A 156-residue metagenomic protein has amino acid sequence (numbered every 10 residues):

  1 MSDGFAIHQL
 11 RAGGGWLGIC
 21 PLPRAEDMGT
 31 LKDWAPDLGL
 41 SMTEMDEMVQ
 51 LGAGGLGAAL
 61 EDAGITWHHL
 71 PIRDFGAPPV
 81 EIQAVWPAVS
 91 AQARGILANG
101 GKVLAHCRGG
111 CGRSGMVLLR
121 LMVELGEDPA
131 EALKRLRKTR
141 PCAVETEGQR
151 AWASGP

Functional and structural regions predicted by a protein language model:
M1-L104, M116-P156: Cys-dependent protein tyrosine phosphatase-like superfamily
C107: Short cysteine clusters
G110: Conserved G/P- and acidic residue-centered "switch" motifs that form tight phosphate/ATP-binding loops in soluble
R113: Conserved SAM/SAH-binding loop-helix junction of Class I S-adenosyl-L-methionine-dependent methyltransferases
